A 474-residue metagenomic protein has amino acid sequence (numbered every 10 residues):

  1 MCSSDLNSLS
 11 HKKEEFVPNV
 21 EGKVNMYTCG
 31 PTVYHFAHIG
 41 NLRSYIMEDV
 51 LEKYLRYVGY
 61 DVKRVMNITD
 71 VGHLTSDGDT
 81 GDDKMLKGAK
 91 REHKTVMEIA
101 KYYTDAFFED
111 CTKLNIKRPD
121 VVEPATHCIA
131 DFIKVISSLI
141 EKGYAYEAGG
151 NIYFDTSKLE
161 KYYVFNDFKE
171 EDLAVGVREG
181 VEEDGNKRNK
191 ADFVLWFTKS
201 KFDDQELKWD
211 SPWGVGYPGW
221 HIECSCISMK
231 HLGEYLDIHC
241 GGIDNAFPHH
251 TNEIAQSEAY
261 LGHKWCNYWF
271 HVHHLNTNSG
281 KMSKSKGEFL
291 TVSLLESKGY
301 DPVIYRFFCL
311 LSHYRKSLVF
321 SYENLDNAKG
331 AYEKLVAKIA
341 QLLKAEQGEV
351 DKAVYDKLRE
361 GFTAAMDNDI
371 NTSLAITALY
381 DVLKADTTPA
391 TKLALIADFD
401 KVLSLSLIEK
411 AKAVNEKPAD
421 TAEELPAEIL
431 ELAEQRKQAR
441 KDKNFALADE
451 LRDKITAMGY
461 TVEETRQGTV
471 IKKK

Functional and structural regions predicted by a protein language model:
S4-Y34, D49, F108-E109, I129-Q341: Alpha-helical recognition segments enriched in aromatics with Gly/Pro capping that present substrate-recognition
S10, N19-N115, E464-K472: N-terminal, positively charged nucleic-acid-binding surface of large information/translation enzymes
R56, I140, T456: Anion (oxyanion) recognition and catalysis
D61-K63, G143-G149, D386, T461-E463: Short, well-structured beta-strand/strand-turn elements
V65-G72, A100-F107, K117-F132, G150-L159: Short, glycine/charge-rich beta-strand/loop segments that flank catalytic centers and engage negatively charged groups
A89-V96, V121-T126, G214: The substrate-binding groove and active-site-proximal loops of carbohydrate-active enzymes, especially glycoside
K281-K284, F289-K474: Structural preference for alpha-helix termini/caps and helix-kink/transition segments
